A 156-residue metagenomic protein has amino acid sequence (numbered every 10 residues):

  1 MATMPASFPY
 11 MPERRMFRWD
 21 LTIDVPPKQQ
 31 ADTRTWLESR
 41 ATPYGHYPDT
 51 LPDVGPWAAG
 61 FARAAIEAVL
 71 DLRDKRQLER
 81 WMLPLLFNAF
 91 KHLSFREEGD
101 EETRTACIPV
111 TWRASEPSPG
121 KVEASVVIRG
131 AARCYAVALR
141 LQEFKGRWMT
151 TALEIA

Functional and structural regions predicted by a protein language model:
M1-W57, F95-I108, R113-K121, R147 (+1 more regions): Juxtamembrane and targeting peptides
D53-L70: Short, aromatic-enriched amphipathic alpha-helices that serve as compact interaction elements
F61-A62, W81, A89-L93, V110-W112 (+1 more regions): Long, contiguous alpha-helical segments
D71-D74, L83-F87, R133, G146: Amphipathic alpha-helical protein-protein interaction surfaces
K75-I108: Short solvent-exposed beta->alpha transition segments
E116-A156: Exposed beta-sheet edge and beta->alpha loop/turn motif
